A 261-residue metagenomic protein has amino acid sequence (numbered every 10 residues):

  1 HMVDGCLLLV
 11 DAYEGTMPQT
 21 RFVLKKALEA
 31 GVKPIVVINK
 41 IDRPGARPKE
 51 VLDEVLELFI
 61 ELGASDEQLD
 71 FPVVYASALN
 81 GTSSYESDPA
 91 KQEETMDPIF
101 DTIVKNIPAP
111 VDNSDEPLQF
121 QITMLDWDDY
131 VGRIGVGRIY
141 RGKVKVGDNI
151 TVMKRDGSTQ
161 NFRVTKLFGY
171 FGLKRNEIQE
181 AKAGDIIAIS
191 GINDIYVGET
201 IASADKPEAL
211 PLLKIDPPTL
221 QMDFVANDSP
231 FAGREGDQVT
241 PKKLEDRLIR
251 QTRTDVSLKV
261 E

Functional and structural regions predicted by a protein language model:
H1-E261: Structural and coupling elements of P-loop NTPases
